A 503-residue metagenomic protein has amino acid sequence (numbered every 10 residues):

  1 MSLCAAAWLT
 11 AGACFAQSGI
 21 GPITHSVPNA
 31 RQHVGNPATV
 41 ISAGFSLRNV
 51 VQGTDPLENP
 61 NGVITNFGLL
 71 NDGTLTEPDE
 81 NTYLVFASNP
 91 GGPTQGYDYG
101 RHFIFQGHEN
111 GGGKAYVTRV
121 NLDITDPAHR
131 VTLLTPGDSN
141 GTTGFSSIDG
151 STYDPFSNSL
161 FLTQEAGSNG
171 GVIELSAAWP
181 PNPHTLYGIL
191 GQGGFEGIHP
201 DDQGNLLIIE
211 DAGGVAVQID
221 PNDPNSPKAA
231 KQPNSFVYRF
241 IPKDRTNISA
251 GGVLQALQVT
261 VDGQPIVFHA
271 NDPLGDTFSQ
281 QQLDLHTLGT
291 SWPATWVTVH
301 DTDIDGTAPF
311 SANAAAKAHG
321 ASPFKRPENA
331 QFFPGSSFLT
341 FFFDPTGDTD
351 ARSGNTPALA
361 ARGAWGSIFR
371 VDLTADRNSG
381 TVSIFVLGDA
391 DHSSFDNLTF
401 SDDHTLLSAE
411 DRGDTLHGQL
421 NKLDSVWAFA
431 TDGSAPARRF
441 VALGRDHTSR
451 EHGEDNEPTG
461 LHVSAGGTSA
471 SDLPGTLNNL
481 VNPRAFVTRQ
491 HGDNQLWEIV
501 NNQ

Functional and structural regions predicted by a protein language model:
M1-L3: Bacterial N-terminal signal peptides that target proteins for export
A11-A13: N-terminal signal peptide c-region/cleavage motif recognized by signal peptidases
F15-Q503: Sequence/structural signature of beta-propeller domains
